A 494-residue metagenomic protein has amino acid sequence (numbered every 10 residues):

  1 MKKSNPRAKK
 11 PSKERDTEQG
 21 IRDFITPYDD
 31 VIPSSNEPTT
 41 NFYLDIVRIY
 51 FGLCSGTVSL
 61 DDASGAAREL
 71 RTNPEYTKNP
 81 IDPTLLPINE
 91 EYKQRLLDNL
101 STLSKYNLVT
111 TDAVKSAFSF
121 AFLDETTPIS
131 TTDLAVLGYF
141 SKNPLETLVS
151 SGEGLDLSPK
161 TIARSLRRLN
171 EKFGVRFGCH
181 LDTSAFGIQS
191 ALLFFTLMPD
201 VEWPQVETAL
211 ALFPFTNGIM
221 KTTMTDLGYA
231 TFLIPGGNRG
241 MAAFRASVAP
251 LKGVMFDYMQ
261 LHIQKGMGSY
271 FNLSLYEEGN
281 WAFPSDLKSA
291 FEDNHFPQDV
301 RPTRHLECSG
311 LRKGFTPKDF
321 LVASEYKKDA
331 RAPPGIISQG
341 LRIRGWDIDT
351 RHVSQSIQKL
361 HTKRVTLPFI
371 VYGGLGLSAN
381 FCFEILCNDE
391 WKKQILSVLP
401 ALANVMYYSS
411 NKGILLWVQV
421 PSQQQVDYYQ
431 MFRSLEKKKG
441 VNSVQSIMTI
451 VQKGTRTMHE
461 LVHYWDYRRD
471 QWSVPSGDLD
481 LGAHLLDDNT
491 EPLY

Functional and structural regions predicted by a protein language model:
K2-Y494: A compositional/biophysical signature of low hydrophobicity enriched in polar/charged and small residues
